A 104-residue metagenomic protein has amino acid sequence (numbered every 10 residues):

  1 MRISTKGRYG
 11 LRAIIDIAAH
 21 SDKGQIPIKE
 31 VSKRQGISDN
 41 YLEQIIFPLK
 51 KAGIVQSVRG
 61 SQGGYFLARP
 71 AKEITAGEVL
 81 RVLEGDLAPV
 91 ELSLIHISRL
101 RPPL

Functional and structural regions predicted by a protein language model:
G10-D22: Short amphipathic alpha-helical interface segments
I26-G36: A short alpha-helical element within helix-turn-helix/winged-helix DNA-binding domains across DNA-binding proteins
N40: Key DNA-contact positions within bacterial/archaeal DNA-binding proteins
I45-K50: Basic amphipathic alpha-helical segments that dock to polyanions
I54-Q62, F66-L67: Beta-hairpin "wing" of winged helix-turn-helix
A71-L94: Conserved segment of winged-helix/HTH DNA-binding domains
I95-L100: Conserved small/polar residues in nucleotide/adenosyl-binding loops
